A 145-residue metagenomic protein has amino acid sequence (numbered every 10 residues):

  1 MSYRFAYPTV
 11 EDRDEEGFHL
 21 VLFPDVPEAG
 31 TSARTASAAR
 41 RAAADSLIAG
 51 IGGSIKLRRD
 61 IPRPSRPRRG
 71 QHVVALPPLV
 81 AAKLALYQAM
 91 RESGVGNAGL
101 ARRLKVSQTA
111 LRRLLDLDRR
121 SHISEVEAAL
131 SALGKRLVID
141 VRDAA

Functional and structural regions predicted by a protein language model:
M1-G17, L22: N-terminal segment of the canonical double-stranded RNA-binding domain
M1-Y7, A44-T109, R113, L117-R119 (+1 more regions): Short, charged, surface-exposed hinge/linker loops at domain edges that act as mobile lids or interdomain connectors
D14, P24-V26, A132: A short, compositionally biased micro-patch
P27-A38: A short, exposed loop/beta-hairpin motif centered on an aromatic-Gly-Thr core
A39, A43: The catalytic Nudix box helix
S124-D140: DNA major-groove recognition helix of helix-turn-helix/homeodomain DNA-binding modules
V141-A145: Short, charged recognition helix plus adjacent turn of helix-turn-helix-like nucleic-acid-binding domains
